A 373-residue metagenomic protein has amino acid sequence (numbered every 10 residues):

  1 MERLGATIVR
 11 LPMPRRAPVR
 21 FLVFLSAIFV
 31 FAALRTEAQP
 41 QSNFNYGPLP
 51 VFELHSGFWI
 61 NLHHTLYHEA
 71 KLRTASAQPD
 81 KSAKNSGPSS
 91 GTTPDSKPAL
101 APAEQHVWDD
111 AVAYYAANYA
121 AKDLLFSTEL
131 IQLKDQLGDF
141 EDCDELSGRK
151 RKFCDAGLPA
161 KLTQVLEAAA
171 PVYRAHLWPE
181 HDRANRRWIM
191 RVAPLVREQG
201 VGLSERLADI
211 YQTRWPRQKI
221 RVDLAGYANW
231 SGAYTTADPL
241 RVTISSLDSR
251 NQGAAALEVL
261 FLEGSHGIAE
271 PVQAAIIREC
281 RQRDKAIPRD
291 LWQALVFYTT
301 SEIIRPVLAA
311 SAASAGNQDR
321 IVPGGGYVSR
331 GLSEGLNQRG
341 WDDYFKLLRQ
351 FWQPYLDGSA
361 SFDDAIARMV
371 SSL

Functional and structural regions predicted by a protein language model:
M1-V19: N-terminal secretory signal peptides that target proteins for export/translocation
L22-A32: Bacterial N-terminal signal peptides
Q39-D135: N-terminal mature-domain "stem" immediately C-terminal to a signal peptide or N-terminal signal-anchor/transmembrane
P98-R191, G200-S204: Long, mid-chain structured domain cores
W178-T236: Auxiliary, metal-adjacent structural segments of Zn-dependent hydrolase domains
A254-A274: Active-site recognition of the HExxH zinc-binding catalytic motif
P271-Q293: Post-HEXXH active-site segment of zinc metalloproteases
G316-L373: Pan-zinc metallopeptidase signature
